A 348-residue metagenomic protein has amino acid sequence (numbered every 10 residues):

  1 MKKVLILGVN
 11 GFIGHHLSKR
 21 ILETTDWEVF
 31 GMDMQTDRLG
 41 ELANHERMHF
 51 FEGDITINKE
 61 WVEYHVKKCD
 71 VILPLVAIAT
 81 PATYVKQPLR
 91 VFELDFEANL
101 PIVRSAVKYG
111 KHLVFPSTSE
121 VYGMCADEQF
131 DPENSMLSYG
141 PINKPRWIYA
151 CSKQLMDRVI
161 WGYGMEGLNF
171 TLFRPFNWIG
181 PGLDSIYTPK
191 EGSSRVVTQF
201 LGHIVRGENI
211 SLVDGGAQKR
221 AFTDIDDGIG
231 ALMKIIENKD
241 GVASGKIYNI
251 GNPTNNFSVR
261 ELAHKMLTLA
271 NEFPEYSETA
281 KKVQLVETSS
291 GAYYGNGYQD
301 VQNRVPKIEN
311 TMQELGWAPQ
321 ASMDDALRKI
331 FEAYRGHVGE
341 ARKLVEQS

Functional and structural regions predicted by a protein language model:
V4-T24: N-terminal Rossmann NAD(P)H-binding glycine-rich loop of SDR-like oxidoreductase domains
D26-T36: Conserved glycine-rich Rossmann-like NAD(P)H-binding loop of the short-chain dehydrogenase/reductase
E46-I57: Rossmann-fold cofactor-recognition segment
I55-L94: NAD(P)H-binding glycine-rich loop region in Rossmannoid oxidoreductase-like domains and their noncatalytic homologs
I78-R90, E97, K108, P116-Y149 (+3 more regions): Active-site "gating" loop of Rossmann-like NAD(P)-dependent oxidoreductase/epimerase domains
Y84, L137-K144, F170, F176-P189 (+3 more regions): A conserved pocket-lining segment of Rossmann-fold NAD(P)-dependent short-chain dehydrogenase/reductase
N143-T171, L201-R206: Active-site Tyr-X1-5-Lys
I204-S348: C-terminal substrate-binding subdomain of Rossmann-fold SDR/epimerase-dehydratase oxidoreductases
